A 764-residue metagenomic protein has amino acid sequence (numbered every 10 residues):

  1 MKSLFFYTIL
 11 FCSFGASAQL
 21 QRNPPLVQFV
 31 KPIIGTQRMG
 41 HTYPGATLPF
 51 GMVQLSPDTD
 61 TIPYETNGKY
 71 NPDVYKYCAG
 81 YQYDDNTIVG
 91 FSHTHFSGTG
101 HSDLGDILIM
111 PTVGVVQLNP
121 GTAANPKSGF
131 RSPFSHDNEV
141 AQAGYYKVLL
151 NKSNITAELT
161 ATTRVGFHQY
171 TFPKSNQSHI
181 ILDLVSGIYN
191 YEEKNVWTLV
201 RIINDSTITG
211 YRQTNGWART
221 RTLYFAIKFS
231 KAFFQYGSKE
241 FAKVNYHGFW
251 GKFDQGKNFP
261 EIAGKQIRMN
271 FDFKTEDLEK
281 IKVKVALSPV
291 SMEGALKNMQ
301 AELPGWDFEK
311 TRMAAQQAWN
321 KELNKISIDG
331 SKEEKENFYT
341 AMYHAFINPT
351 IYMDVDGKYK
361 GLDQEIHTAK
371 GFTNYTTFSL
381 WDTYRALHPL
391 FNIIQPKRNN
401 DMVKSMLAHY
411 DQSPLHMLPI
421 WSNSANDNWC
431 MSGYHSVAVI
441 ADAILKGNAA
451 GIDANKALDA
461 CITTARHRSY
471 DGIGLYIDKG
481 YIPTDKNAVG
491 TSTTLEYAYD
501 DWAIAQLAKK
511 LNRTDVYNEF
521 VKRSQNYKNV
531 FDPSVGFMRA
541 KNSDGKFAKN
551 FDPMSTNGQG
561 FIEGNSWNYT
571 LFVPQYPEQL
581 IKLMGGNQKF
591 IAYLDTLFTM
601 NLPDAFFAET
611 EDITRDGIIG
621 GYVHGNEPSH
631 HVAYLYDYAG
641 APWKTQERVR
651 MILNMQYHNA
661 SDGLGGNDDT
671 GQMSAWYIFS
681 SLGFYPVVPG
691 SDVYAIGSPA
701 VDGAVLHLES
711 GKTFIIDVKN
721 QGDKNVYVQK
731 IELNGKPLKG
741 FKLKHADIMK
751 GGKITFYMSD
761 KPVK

Functional and structural regions predicted by a protein language model:
M1-Q21: Bacterial Sec-dependent N-terminal signal peptides
Q19-H388, N392-A438, D442-L495, A503 (+11 more regions): Accessory carbohydrate-recognition regions in carbohydrate-active enzymes
D500: ATP-dependent phospho-/nucleotidyl transfer catalytic cores
I715-N720: Beta-strand-rich recognition domains
